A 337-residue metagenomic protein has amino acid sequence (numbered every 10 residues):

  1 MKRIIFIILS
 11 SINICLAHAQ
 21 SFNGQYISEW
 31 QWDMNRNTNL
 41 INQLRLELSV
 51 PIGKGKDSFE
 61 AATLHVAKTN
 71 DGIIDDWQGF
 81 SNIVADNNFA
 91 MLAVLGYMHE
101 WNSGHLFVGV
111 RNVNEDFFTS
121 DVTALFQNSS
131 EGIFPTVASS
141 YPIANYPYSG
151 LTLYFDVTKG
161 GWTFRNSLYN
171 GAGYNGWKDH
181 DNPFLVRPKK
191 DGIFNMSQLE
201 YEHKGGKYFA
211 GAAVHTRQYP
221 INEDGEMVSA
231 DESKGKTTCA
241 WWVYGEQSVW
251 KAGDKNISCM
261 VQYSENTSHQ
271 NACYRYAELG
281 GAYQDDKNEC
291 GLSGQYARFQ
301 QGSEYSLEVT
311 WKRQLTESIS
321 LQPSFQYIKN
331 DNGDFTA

Functional and structural regions predicted by a protein language model:
H18-D33, F59-A61, S129, P323: Transmembrane beta-strand segments of Gram-negative outer membrane beta-barrel proteins
F22, G55-F59, S103-L106, G161-N166 (+4 more regions): Repeated loop/turn-to-beta-strand initiation elements of outer-membrane beta-barrel proteins
Q25-Q31, L64-V66, R111-V113, Y169-G171 (+5 more regions): Outer-membrane beta-barrel pore domains and translocons
W32, T38-L44, N88-A93, P147-L151 (+6 more regions): Residues that define the transmembrane beta-barrel architecture of outer-membrane proteins
Q43-G171, N271-E278, E289-F299: Outer membrane beta-barrel
L46-V50, L95-H99, L153-V157, S197-Y201 (+4 more regions): Residues on the lipid-exposed face of transmembrane beta-strands in outer-membrane beta-barrel proteins
W162-P220: Loop-centered beta-sheet repeat module
F164-S167, E202-F299, V309: Detector for outer-membrane/organellar transmembrane beta-barrel domains, recognizing the amphipathic beta-strand
